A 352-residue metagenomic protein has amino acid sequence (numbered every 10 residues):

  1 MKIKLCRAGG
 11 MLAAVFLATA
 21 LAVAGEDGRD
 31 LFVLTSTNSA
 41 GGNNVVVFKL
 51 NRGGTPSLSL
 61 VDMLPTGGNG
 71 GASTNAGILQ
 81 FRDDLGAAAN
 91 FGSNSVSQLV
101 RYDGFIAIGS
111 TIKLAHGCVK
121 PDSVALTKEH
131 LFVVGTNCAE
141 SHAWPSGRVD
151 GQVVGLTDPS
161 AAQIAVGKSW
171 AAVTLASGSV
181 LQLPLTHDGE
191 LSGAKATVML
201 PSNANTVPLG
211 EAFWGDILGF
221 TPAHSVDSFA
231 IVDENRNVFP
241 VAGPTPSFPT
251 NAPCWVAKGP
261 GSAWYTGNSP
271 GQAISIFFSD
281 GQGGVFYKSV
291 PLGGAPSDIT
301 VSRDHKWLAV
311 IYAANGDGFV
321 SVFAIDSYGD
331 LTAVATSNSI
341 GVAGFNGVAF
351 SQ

Functional and structural regions predicted by a protein language model:
E26-N51: An edge-strand/N-cap motif at the start of beta-rich repeat modules
G28, G67-R82, A115-H130, V154-W170 (+4 more regions): Beta-rich, blade/repeat-based domains predominating in secreted/periplasmic proteins but also intracellular
T35-S39, A88-G92, V133-N137, K168 (+6 more regions): Conserved beta-strand positions in repeat-built beta-propeller and related beta-rich domains
G42-V45, N94-S97, A139-S141, S179-V180 (+3 more regions): Structural signal for beta-propeller blades
F48-P56, L99-F105, A143-R148, L183-S192 (+3 more regions): Short loop/turn segments immediately following beta-strands, especially the blade-tip and inter-blade linker loops
L60-G70, I108-A115, R148-G155, S192-P201 (+3 more regions): A short beta-strand motif characteristic of beta-propeller blades
F132-E190, A194-N203: Aromatic- and glycine-enriched pocket-lining scaffold segments that form the walls of small-molecule binding clefts
A313-Q352: Blade-level signature of beta-propeller repeat domains, shared across WD40, Kelch, NHL, RCC1 and BNR/Asp-box propellers
